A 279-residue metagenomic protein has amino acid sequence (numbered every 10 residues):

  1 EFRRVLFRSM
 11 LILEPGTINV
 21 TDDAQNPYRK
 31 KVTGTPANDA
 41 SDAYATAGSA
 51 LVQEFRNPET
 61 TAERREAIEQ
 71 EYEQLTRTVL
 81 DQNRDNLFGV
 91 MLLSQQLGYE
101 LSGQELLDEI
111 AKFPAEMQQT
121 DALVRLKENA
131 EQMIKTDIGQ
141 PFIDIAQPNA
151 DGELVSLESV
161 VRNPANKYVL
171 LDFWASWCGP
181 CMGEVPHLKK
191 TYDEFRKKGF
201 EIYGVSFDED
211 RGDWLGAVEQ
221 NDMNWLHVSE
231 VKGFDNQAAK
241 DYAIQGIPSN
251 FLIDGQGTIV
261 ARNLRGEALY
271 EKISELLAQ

Functional and structural regions predicted by a protein language model:
E1-R77: A non-transmembrane, solvent-exposed segment enriched in polar/low-complexity residues
S49, R84-Q95: Amphipathic alpha-helical repeat scaffolds of TPR domains
Y72, Q104-P114, P141-D144: Alpha-helical repeat scaffolds
Q132-F142: Alpha-helical linker/edge segments of TPR/alpha-solenoid repeat scaffolds and analogous pre-/post-domain helices
A146-V169: A short beta-strand-turn-helix
F173-K190: Conserved redox-active cysteine motifs that mediate thiol-disulfide chemistry, especially di-cysteine Cys-X(1-2)-Cys
K198-D213, M223-F234: Thiol-based oxidoreductase modules, predominantly thioredoxin-like and allied folds used for disulfide exchange
M223, E230-A278: Thiol/disulfide oxidoreductase modules built on the thioredoxin-like
